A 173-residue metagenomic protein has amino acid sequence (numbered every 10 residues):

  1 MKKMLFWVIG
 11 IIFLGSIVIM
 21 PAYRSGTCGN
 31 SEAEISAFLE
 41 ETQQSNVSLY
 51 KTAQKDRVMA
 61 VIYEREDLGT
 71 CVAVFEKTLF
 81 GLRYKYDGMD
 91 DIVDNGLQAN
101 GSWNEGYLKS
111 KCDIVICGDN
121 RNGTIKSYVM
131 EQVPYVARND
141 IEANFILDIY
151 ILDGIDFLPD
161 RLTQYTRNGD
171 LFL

Functional and structural regions predicted by a protein language model:
M1-I9, N30-E34, R167-L173: Short, Lys/Arg-enriched, disordered terminal segments
K3-R24: Hydrophobic membrane-insertion alpha-helices, especially the h-region of bacterial N-terminal signal peptides
I17-D91: N-terminal export/targeting and maturation segments
S48-A53, E105-L108, R138: Short, exposed beta-strand/loop patches in secreted or surface proteins that constitute
R65, T78, Q98, N120 (+2 more regions): Acidic surface patches and DE-rich sequence motifs
L68, N120-K126, F157: Short proline/glycine-enriched turn/loop motifs at strand-loop junctions of beta-rich domains
D90-C117: Extracellular ectodomain segments of secreted/surface proteins
S127-L173: Ser/Thr-rich low-complexity repeats and stalk/linker segments
